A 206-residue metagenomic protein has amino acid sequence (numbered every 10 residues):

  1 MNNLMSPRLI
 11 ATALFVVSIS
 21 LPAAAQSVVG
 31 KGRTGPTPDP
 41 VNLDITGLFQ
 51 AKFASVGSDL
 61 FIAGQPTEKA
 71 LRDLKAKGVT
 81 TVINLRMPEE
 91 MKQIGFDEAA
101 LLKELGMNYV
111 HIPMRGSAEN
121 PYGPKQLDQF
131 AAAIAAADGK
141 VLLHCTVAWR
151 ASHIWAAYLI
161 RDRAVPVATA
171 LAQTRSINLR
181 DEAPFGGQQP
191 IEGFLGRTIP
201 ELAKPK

Functional and structural regions predicted by a protein language model:
N2-A11: Bacterial N-terminal signal peptides that target proteins for export
N3, L21, A25-Q26: Coiled-coil-like amphipathic alpha-helices with heptad-repeat character
S6, I19, F96-D97: Secondary-structure junction/capping motif
A11-P22: Bacterial N-terminal signal peptides
A24-V141, A156-K206: Cys-dependent protein tyrosine phosphatase-like superfamily
V141-I154: A phosphate-binding catalytic loop at a beta-strand-loop-alpha-helix junction that coordinates phosphoryl groups
